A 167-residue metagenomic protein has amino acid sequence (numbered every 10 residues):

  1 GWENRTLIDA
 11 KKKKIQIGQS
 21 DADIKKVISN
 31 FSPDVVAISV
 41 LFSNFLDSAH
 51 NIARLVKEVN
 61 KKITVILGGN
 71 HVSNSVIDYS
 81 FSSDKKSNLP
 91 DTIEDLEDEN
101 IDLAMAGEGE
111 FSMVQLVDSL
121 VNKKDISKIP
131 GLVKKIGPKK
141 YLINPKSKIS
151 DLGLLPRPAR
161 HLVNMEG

Functional and structural regions predicted by a protein language model:
W2-K148: Glycine-rich beta-alpha loop elements in corrinoid/cobalamin-binding modules across cobalamin-dependent enzymes
L152-G167: Radical SAM [4Fe-4S] cluster-binding motif and immediate context
